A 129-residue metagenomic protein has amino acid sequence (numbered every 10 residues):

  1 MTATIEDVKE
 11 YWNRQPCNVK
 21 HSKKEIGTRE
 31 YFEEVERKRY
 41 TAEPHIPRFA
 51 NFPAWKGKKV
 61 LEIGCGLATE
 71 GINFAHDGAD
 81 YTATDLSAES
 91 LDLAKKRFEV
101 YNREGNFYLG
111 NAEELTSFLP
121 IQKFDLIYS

Functional and structural regions predicted by a protein language model:
M1-E34: N-terminal, positively charged/glycine-rich alpha-helical extensions of SAM-dependent methyltransferases
T4, V8, Q15, H45-R48 (+3 more regions): Alpha-helical packing segments of well-folded alpha/beta enzyme cores
T4-E6, L86, P120: Conserved acidic
H21, R103-N106, F124: Secondary-structure boundary/capping residues
I26-K58: Conserved alpha-helix/loop element of class I SAM-dependent methyltransferases that forms part of the SAM/SAH-binding
W55-T116: Class I SAM-dependent methyltransferase SAM/SAH-binding core
K59, Y128-S129: Short, conserved structural micro-motifs that define repeat-unit consensus positions and nucleotide-binding loops
S117-I127: A short acidic, Gly/Pro-enriched loop at the edge of an enzyme's catalytic core that lines a small-molecule cofactor
